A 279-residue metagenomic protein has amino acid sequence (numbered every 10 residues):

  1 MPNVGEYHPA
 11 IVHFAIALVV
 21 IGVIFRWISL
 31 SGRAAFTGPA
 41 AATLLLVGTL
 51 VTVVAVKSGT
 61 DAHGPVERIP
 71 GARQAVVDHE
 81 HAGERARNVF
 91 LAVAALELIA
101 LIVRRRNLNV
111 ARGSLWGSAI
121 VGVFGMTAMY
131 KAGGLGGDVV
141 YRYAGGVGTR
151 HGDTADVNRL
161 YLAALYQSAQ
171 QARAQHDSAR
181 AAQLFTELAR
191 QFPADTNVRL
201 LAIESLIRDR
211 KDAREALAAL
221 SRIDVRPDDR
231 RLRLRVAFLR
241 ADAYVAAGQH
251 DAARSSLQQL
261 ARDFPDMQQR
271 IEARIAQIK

Functional and structural regions predicted by a protein language model:
M1-L18, V51-I102: Membrane-embedded alpha-helical segments of integral membrane proteins
L45-L50, A111-L135: Internal/C-terminal transmembrane anchor helices
G136, G152-Q191: Alpha-helical segment of the N-proximal tetratricopeptide repeat
R159-L160, P193-A194, D228-R231, P265-D266: Short coil turns that delineate tetratricopeptide repeat
Q170, E204-R208, F238, D242 (+1 more regions): Residue-level recognition of tetratricopeptide repeat
Q175, D209-R210, A247: Structural motif corresponding to the intra-repeat A-B loop/turn of tetratricopeptide repeats
V198, R233-V236, R270-I271: TPR alpha-solenoid repeat register
